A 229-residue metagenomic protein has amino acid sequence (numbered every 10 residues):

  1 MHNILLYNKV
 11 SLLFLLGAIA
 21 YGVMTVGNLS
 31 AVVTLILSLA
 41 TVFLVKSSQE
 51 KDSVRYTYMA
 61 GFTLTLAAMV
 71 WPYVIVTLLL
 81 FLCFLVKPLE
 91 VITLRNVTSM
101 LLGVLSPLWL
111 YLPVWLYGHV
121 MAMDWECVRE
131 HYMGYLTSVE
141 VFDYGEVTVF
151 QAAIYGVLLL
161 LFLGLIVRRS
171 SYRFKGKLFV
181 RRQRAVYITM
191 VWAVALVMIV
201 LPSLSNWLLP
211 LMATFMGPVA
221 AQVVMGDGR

Functional and structural regions predicted by a protein language model:
M1-I19: Transmembrane-helix signature of polytopic, membrane-embedded enzymes that assemble or transfer cell-envelope glycans
L5, A40-R55: Membrane-interface transmembrane helices that cradle and orient dolichyl/undecaprenyl
L13-A31: Aromatic- and kink-enriched transmembrane "portal" helix at the membrane-lumen/periplasm boundary that abuts
Y56-P72: Membrane-interface alpha helices of multi-pass inner-membrane proteins
T77-L102: Perimembrane helix-loop-helix junctions
V97-M133: Membrane-lumen/periplasm interface segments of specific transmembrane helices in polyprenyl phosphate-linked
C127-Q151, R168: Juxtamembrane membrane-water interface segments that cap and precede transmembrane helices
L163-G228: Membrane-water interface signatures at transmembrane helix termini and the short loops that connect adjacent helices
